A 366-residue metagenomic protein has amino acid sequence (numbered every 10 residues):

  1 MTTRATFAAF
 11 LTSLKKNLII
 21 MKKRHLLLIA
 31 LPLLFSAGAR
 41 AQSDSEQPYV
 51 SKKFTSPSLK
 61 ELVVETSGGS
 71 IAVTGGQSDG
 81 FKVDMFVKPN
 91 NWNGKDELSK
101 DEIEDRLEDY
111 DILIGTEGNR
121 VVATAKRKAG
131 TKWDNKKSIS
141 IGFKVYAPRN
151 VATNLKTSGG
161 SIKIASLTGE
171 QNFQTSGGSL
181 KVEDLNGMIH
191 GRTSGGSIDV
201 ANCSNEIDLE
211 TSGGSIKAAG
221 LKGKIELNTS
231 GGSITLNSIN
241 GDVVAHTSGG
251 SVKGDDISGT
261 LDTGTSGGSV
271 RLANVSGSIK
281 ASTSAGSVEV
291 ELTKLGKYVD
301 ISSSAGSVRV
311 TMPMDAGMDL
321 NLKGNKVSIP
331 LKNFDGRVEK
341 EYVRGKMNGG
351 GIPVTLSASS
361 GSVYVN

Functional and structural regions predicted by a protein language model:
T2-N366: Intrinsically disordered, low-complexity terminal regions
